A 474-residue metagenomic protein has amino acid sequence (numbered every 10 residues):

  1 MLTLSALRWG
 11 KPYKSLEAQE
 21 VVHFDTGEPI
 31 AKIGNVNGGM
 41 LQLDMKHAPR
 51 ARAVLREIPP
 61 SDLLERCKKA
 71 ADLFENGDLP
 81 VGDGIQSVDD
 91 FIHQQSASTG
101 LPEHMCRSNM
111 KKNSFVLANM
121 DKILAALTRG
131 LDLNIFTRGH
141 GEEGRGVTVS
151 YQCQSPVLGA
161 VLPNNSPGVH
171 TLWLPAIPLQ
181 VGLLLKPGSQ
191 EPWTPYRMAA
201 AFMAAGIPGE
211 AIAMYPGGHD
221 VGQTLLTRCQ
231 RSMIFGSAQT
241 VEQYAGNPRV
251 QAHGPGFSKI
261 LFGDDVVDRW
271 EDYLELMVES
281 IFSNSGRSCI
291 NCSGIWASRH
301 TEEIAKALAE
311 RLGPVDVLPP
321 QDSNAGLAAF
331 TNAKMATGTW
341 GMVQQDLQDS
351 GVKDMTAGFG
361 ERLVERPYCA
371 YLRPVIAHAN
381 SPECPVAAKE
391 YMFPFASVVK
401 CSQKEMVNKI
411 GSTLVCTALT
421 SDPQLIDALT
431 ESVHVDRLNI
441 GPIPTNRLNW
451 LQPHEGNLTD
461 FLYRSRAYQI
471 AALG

Functional and structural regions predicted by a protein language model:
M1-G144, P314: N-terminal Rossmann-like NAD(P)+-binding subdomain of aldehyde/semialdehyde dehydrogenases
K11-L16, C153-Q154, S166-V169, C369-Y371: Short, flexible loop/turn motifs enriched in small residues
H23-V36, I58-E75, I207-G209, V278-E279 (+2 more regions): Conserved C-terminal structural/oligomerization subdomain of aldehyde/semialdehyde dehydrogenase
D25-P29, L226, G254-P255, S288-N291 (+4 more regions): Short glycine-enriched loop/turn motifs at secondary-structure junctions
R52, R56-P59, C67-D78, T99 (+10 more regions): Structural signal for hydrophobic packing residues in well-ordered secondary-structure cores of soluble enzyme domains
R129-E279, P453-E455: Rossmann-like NAD(P) dinucleotide-binding subdomain of oxidoreductase/dehydrogenase enzymes
A204, C229, S237-S381: ALDH superfamily catalytic-core signature
A213-P216, H253-G254, P319-A329, S421 (+2 more regions): A generic structural motif
